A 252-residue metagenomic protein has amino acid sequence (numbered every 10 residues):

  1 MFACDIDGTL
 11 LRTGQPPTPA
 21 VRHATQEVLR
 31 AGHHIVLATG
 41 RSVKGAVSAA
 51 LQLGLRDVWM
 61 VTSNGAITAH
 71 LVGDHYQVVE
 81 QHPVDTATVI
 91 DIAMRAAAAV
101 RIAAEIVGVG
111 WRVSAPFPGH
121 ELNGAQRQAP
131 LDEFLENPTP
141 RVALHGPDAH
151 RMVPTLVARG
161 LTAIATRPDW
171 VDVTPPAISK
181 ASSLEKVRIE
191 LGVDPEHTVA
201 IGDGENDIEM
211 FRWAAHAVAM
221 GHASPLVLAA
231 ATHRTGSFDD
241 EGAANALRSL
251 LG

Functional and structural regions predicted by a protein language model:
M1, T18, T174, A181-G252: Mg2+-dependent phosphoryl-transfer enzymes with acidic/Ser/Thr/Gly-rich catalytic loops
P16-P118: Active-site phosphate-binding/coordination module
G32-V36, R56-V58, P140-R141, E196-T198 (+1 more regions): Short active-site oxyanion
H34, R101, T162, H216-A217 (+1 more regions): Residue-level detector of anion-binding/catalytic polar loops
L53-R56, N64, V157-G160, W213-A214 (+1 more regions): Short, structured coil segments at secondary-structure junctions
E80, R127-Q128, R234-S237: Short acidic-hydrophobic, aromatic-tinged amphipathic segments that line or gate anion-handling sites
R95-I201, E205-M210: Conserved acidic, metal-coordinating active-site core of Asp-based, Mg2+-dependent phosphoryl-transfer enzymes
